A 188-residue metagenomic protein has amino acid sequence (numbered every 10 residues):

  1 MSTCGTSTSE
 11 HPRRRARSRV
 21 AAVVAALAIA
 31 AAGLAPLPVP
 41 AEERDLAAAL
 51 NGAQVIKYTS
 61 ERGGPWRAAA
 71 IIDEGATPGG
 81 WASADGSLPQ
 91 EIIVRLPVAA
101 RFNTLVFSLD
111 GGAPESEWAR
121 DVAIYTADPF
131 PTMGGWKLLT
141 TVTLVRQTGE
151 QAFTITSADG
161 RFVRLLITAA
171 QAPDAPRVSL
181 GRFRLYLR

Functional and structural regions predicted by a protein language model:
M1-R17: N-terminal secretory signal peptides that target proteins for export/translocation
V24-A35: Bacterial N-terminal signal peptides
L37-P97, D110-E117, S157, P173 (+1 more regions): Disordered, acidic Ser/Thr/Pro-rich linker "stalks" and the adjacent N-terminal cap of the next globular domain
R101-A113, L165: A short beta-strand element within beta-rich, extracytoplasmic domains of secreted/secretory-pathway proteins
S108-D110, Y125-P129, Y186: Predominantly extracellular/luminal cell-surface or secreted proteins
E115-F130: Short, surface-exposed beta-strand/strand-loop-strand elements in extracellular ectodomains
G134-I155: Extracellular carbohydrate recognition and processing domains and analogous Trp-centered ligand-binding platforms
L166-D174: Short beta-strand-plus-loop segments that form exposed binding edges in beta-rich domains
